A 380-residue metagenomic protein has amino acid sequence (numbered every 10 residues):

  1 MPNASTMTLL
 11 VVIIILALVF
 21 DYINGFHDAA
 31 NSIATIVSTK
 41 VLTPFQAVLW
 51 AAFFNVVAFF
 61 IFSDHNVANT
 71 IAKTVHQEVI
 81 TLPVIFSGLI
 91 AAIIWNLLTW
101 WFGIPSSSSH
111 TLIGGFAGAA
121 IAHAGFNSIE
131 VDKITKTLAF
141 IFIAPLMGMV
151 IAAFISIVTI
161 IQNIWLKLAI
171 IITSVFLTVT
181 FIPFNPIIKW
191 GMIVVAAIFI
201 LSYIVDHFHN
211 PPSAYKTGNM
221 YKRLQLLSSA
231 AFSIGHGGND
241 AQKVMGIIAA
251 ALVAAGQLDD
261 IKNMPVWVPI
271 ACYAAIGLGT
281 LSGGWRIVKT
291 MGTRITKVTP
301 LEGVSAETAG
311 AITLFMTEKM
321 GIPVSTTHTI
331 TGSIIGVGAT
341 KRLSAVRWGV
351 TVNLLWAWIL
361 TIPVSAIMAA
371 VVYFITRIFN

Functional and structural regions predicted by a protein language model:
M1-N380: Multi-pass alpha-helical transmembrane bundle typical of ion/small-solute transporters and intramembrane aspartyl
